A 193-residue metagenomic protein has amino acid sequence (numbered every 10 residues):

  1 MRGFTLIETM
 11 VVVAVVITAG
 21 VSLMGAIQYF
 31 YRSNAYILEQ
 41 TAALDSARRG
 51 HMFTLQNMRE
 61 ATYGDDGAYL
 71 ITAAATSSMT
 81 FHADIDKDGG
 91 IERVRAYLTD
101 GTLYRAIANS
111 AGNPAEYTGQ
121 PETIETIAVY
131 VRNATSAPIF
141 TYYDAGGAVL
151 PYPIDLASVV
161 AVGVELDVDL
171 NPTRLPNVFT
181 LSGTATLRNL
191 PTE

Functional and structural regions predicted by a protein language model:
R2-Y63: Aliphatic-rich helix starts adjacent to a transmembrane/signal segment
Y36, D45, M58-I85: Short, glycine/small-hydrophobic-rich surface segments
A42, I85-K87, P121-I124, V131-E193: Short linear sequence signals and composition-biased patches located at protein termini or domain-edge surfaces
R49-A68, Y130-A148: Generic detector of solvent-exposed, compositionally biased contiguous segments
L70-I71, R95, P153-I154: Short secondary-structure boundary/capping segments
A74-V149: Type IV pilin-like appendage domain
